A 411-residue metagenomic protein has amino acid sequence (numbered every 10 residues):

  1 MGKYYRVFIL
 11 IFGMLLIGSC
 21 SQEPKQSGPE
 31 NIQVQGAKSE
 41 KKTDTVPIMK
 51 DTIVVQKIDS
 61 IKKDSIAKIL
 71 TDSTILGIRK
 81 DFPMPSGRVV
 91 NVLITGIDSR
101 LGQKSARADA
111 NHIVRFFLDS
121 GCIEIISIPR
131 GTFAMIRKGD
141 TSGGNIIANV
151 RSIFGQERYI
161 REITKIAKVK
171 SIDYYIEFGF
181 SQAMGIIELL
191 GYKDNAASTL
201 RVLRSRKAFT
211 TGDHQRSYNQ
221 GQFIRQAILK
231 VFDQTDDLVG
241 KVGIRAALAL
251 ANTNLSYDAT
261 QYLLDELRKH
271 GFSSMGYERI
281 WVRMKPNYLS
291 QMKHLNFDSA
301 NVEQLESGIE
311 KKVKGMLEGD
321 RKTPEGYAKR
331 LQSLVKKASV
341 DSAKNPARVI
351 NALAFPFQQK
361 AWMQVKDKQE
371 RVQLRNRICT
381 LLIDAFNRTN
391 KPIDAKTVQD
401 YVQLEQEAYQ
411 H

Functional and structural regions predicted by a protein language model:
M1-F8: Bacterial N-terminal signal peptides that target proteins for export
I9-M14: Hydrophobic helical h-region of N-terminal Sec-dependent signal peptides in bacterial secretory/periplasmic proteins
L16-S19: C-terminal motif of bacterial Sec signal peptides marking the signal peptidase cleavage site
S21-H411: Non-catalytic, solvent-exposed segments at the cell envelope interface
